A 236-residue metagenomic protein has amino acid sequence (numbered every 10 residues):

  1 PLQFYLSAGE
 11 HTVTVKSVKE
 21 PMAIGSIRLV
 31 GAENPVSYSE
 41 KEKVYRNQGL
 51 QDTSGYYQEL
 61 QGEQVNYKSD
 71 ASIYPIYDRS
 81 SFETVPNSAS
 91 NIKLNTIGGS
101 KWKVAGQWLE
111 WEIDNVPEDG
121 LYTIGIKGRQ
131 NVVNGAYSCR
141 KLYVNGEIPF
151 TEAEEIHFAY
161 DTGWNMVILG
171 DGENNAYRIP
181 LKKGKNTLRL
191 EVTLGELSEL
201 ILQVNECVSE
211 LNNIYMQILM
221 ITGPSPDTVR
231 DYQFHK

Functional and structural regions predicted by a protein language model:
P1-K236: Extracytoplasmic
